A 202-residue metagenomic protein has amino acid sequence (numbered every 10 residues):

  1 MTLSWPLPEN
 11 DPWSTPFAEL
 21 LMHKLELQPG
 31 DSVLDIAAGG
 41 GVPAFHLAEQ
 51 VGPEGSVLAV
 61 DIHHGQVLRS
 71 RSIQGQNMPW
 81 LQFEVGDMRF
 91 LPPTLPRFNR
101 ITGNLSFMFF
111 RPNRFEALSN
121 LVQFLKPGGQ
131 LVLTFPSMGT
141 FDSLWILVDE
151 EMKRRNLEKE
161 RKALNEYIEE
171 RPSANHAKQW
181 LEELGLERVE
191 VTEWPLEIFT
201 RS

Functional and structural regions predicted by a protein language model:
M1-P12: Class I SAM-dependent methyltransferase Rossmann-like catalytic core, especially the SAM/SAH-binding loop
P12-D31, H46: Conserved alpha-helix/loop element of class I SAM-dependent methyltransferases that forms part of the SAM/SAH-binding
S32-L91: Class I SAM-dependent methyltransferase SAM/SAH-binding core
G52, F110-P112, L125-P127: Helix-to-beta-strand junctions that scaffold the AdoMet/dcAdoMet cofactor pocket in Class I SAM-dependent enzymes
R89-I101: A short acidic, Gly/Pro-enriched loop at the edge of an enzyme's catalytic core that lines a small-molecule cofactor
N99-R114: A short SAM/SAH-binding and catalytic strip from SAM-dependent methyltransferases
F115-Q130: A short glycine-rich, Lys/Arg-flanked "PGG" loop and its adjoining helix->strand segment in the class I
G128-R201: Conserved catalytic/acceptor-binding region of the Class I
